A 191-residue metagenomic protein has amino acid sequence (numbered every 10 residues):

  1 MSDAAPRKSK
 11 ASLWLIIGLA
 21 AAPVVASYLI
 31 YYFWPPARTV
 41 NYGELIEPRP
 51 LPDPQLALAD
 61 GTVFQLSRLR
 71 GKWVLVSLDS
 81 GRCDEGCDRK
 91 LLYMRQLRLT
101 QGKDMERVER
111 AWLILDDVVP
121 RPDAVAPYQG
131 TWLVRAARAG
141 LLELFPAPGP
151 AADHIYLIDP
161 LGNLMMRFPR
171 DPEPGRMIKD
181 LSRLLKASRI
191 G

Functional and structural regions predicted by a protein language model:
P6-A20: N-terminal Sec-pathway targeting helices
G18, A22-V25, W34-S67, R89: N-terminal "domain-start" segment that seeds a small globular fold
Y32, T62, R95-T100, K179-G191: Short, surface-exposed patches at the edges or C-terminal ends of soluble domains, predominantly
R68-M94: Short active-site neighborhood of thiol/selenol oxidoreductases, capturing the structured segment around
E85-P127: Structural microenvironment flanking redox-active thiols in thiol-disulfide oxidoreductases
E109-V118, P122-I158: Short, internal strand/loop/helix patches that form the active-site neighborhood or redox-interaction surface
G140, A151-A152, L157-G191: Thiol-/selenol-based redox modules, centered on thioredoxin-like and closely related oxidoreductase domains
